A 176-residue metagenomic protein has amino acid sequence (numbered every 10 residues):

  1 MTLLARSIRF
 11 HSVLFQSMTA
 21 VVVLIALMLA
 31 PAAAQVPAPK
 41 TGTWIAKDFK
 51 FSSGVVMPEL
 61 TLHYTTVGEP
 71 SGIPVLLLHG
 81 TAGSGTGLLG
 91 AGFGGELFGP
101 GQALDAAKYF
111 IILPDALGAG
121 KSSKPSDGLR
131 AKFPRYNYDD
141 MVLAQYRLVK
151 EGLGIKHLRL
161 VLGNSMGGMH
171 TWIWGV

Functional and structural regions predicted by a protein language model:
M1-F15: N-terminal secretory signal peptides that target proteins for export/translocation
Q16-A30: Bacterial N-terminal signal peptides
V36-V67: N-terminal cap/lid segment of alpha/beta-hydrolase-fold proteins
T65-G128: N-terminal cap/lid subdomain of alpha/beta-hydrolase-fold enzymes
G128-D140: Catalytic nucleophile-loop/oxyanion-hole region of alpha/beta-hydrolase and closely related hydrolase-like folds
D139-R159: Conserved acidic catalytic loop of the alpha/beta-hydrolase fold
V161-G163: Short beta-strand immediately N-terminal to the catalytic nucleophile in serine-hydrolase-like folds
G168-V176: Short glycine-enriched nucleophile-adjacent loop and the immediately C-terminal alpha-helix near the catalytic center
